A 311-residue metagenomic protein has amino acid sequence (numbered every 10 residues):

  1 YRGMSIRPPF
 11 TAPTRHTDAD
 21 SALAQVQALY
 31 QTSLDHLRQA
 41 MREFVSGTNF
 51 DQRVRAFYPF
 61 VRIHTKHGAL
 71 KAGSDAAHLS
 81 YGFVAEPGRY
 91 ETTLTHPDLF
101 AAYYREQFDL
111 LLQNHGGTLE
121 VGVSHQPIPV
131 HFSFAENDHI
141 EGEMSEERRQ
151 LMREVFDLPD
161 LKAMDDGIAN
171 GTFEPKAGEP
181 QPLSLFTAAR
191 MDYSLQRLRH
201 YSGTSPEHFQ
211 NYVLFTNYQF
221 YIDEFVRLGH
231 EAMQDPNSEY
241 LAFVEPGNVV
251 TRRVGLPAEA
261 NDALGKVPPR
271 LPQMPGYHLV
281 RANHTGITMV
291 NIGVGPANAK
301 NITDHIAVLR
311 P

Functional and structural regions predicted by a protein language model:
Y1-P311: Accessory terminal and edge-of-domain segments that mediate assembly/interaction and cofactor placement around
